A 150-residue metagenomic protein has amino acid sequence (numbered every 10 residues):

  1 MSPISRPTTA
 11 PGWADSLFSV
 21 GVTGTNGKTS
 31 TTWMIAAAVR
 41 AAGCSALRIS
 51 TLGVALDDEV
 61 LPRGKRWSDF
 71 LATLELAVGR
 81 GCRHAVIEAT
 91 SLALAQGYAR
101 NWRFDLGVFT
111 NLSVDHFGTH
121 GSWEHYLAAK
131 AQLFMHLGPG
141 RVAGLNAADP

Functional and structural regions predicted by a protein language model:
M1-S5: N-terminal pre-Walker A segment at the start of P-loop NTPase domains
R6-G12, T32, A46-S50, W67 (+3 more regions): Generic hydrophobic/packing signal
P7-V60: Walker A (P-loop) phosphate-binding motif
K65-P150: Flexible active-site lid/hinge loop adjacent to a nucleotide/diphosphate and Mg2+-phosphate binding pocket
